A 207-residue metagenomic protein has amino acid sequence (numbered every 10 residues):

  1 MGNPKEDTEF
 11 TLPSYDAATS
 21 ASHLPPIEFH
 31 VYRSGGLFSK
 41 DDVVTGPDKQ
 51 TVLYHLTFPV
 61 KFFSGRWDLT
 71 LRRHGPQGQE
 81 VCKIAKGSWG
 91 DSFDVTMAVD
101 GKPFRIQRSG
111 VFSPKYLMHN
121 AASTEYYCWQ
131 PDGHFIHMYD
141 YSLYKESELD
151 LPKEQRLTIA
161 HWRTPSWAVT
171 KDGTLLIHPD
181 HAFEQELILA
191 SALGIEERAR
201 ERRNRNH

Functional and structural regions predicted by a protein language model:
M1-L53, S113-K115, A121-H207: Low-complexity or membrane-interfacial segments used for flexible interactions
F38-S39, V43-H134: Acidic, polar low-complexity intrinsically disordered regions
